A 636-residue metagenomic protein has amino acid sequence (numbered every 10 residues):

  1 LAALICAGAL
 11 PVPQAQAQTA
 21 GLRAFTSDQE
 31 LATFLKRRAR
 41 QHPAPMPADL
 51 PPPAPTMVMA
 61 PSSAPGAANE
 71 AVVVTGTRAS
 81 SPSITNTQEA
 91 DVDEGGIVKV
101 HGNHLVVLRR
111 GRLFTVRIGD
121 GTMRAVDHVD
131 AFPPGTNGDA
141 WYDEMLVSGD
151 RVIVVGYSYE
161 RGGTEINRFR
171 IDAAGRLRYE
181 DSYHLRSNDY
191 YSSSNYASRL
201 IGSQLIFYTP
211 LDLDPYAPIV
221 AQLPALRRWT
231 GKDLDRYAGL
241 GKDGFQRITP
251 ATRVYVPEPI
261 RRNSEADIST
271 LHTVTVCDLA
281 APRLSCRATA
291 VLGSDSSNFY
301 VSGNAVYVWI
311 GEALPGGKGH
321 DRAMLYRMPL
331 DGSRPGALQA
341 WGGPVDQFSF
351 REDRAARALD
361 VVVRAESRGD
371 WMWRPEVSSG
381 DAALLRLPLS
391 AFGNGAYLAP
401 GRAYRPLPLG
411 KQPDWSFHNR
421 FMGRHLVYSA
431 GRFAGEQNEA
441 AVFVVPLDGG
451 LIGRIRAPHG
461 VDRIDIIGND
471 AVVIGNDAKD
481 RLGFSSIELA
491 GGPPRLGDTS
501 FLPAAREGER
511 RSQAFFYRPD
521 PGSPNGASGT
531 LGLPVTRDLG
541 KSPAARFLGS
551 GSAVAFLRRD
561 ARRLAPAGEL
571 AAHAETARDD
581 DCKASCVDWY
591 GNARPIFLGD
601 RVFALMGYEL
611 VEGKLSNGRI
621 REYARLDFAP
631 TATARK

Functional and structural regions predicted by a protein language model:
I5-Q14: C-terminal segment of classical bacterial N-terminal signal peptides
A15-K636: Beta-sheet-rich non-transmembrane sensory/scaffold domains
